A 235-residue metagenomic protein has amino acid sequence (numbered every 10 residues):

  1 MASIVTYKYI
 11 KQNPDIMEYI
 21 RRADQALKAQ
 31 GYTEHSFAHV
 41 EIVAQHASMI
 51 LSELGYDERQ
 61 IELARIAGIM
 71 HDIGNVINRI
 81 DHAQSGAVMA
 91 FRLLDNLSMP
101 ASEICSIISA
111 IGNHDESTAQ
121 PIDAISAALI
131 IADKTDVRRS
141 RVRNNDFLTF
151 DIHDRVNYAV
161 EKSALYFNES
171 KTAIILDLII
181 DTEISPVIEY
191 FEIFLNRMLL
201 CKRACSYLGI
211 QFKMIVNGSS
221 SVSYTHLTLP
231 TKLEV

Functional and structural regions predicted by a protein language model:
Y7-Q25: Short alpha-helical hairpin
D24-T33, I184-V187: Short hinge/gating elements
L27-A29, A38, S52-F167: Divalent metal-dependent catalytic cores for phosphoryl transfer on phosphate-bearing substrates
T33-E53: N-terminal low-complexity, intrinsically disordered segments
T149-I215: A structured, mid-to-C-terminal "fold-capping" secondary-structure block
I215-Y224: Short, highly charged C-terminal tails/helix-capping segments
T225-T231: Conserved small/polar residues in nucleotide/adenosyl-binding loops
